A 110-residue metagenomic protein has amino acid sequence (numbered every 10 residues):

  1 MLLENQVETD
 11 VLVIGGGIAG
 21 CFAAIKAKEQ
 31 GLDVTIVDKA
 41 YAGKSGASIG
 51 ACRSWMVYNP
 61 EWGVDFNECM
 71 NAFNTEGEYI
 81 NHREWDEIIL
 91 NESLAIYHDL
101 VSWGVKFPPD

Functional and structural regions predicted by a protein language model:
M1-E8: A short, basic/flexible loop-to-alpha-helix module at the beginning of a structural domain
L2, G16-G20, D86: Generic alpha-helix initiation/capping and coil-helix boundary signal
E4, L32-D33, G104: Generic secretory/membrane-interface signal
D10-I36: N-terminal Rossmann-like FAD-binding beta1-loop-alpha1 element of flavoenzymes
K39-D110: Conserved N-terminal/central alpha/beta ligand/cofactor-binding core
